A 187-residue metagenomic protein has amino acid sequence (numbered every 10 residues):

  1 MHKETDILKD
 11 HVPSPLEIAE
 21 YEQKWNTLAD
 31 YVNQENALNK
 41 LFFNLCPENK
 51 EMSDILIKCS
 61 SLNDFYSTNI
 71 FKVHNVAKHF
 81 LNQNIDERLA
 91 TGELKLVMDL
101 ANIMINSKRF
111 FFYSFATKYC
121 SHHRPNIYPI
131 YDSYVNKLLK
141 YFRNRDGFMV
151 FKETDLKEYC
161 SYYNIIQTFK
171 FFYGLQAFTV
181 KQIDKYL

Functional and structural regions predicted by a protein language model:
M1-K108, P125-L187: An N-terminal alpha-helical hairpin/helix-loop-helix interaction module that forms a charged, gly/pro-flexible surface
A116: Cytochrome P450 catalytic-core helices
